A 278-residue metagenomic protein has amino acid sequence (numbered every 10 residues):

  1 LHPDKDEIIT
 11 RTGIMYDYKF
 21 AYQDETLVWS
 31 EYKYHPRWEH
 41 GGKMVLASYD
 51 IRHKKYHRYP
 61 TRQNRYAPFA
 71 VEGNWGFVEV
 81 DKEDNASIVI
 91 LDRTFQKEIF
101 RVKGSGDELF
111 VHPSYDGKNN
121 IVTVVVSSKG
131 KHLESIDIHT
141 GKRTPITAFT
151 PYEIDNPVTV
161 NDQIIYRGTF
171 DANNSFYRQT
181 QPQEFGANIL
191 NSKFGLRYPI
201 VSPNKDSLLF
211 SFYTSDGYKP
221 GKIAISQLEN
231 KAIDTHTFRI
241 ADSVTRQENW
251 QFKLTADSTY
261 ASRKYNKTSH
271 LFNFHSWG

Functional and structural regions predicted by a protein language model:
L1, T10-D17, W29-L46, R58-R65 (+8 more regions): A flexible loop/linker signature enriched in serine peptidases of the S9 family
H2-D4, D50-K54, D92-Q96, D137-G141 (+2 more regions): Short loop/turn segments that connect beta-strands within beta-propeller blades
E7, E25, N85, E98 (+5 more regions): Coil residues (strongly favoring Ser/Thr
F20, P68-F69, P113, P157 (+1 more regions): Hydrophobic core register within WD40 beta-propeller blades
D24-E25, E72-N74, K118-N120, N161-D162 (+1 more regions): Short coil/turn segments that connect the beta-strands within blades of beta-propeller domains
E31, G168, Y218-K219, A224-G278: Outer-membrane beta-barrel initiation region
F185-A241: C-terminal, active-site-flanking charged/polar segments
